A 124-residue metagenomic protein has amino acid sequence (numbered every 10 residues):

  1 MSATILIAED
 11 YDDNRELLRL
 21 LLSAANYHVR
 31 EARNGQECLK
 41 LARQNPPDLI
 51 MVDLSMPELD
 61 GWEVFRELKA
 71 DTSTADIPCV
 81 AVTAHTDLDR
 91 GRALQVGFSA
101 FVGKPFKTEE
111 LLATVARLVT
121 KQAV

Functional and structural regions predicted by a protein language model:
E9: Conserved acidic carboxylate
E16-A24: Charged docking surfaces used in two-component/phosphorelay signaling
N26-R33, L41: Short hydrophobic/Thr-rich beta-strand motif most characteristic of the beta2 strand and flanking loop of CheY-like
N45-M51: Active-site beta3 strand of CheY-like receiver
M56: Receiver (REC) domain active-site loop signature in two-component systems and cognate sites in sensor histidine kinases
F106-A116: C-terminal output helix
